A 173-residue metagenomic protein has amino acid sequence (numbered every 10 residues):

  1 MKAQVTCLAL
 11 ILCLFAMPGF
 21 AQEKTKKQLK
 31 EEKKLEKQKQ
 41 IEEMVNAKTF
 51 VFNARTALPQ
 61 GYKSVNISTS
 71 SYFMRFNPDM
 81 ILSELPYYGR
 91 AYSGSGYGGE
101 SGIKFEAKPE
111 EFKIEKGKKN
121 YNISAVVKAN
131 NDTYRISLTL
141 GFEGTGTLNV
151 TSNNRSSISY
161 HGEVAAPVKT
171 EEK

Functional and structural regions predicted by a protein language model:
M1-K27: Bacterial Sec-dependent N-terminal signal peptides
T6, I11, F15, G89 (+2 more regions): Glycine-centered flexibility motif
T25-G94, E171-E172: N-terminal secretory signal peptides
L58-S68, G96, E100-E106, S124-N131: Short, solvent-exposed secondary-structure boundary motifs
K63-S64, Y92-Y97, R135, I158-G162: A short, polar/proline- and glycine-enriched secondary-structure boundary/capping micro-motif
T69-M74, S95, E100-I103, G141-G146 (+1 more regions): Short, low-complexity, polar/charged sequence segments that are solvent-exposed and flexible
M74-N120: Mature extracytoplasmic domains of secretory-pathway proteins
A107-K173: Helix-rich interaction surfaces within compact, conserved domain-sized segments that mediate assembly or partner
